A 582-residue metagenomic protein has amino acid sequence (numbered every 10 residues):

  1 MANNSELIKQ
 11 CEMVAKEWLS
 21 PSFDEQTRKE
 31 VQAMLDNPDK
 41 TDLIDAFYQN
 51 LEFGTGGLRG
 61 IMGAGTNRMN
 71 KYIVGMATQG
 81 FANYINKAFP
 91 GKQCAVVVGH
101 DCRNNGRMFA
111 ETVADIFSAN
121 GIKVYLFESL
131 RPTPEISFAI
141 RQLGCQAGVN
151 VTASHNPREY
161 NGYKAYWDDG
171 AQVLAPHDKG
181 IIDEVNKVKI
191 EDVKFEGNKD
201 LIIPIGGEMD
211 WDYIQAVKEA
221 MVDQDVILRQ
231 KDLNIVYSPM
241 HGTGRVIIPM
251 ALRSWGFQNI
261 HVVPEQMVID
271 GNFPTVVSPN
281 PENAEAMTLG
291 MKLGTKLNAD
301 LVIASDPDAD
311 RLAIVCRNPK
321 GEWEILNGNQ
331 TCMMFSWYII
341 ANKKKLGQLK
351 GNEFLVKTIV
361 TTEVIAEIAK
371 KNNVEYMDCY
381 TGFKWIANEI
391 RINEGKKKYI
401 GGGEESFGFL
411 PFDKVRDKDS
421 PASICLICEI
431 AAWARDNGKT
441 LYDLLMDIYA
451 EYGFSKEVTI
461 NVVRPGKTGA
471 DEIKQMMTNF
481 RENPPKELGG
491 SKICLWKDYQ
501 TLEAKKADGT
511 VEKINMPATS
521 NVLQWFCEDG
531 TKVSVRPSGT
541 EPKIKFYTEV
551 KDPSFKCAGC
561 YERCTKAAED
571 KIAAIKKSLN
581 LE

Functional and structural regions predicted by a protein language model:
A2, E6-V113, I202-I235, T243: An N-terminal, well-structured beta->alpha segment
W18-S22, Q26, D42-L51, N161-T288 (+1 more regions): Gly/Ser/Thr-enriched, mixed-charge loops and adjacent short helices that form phosphate/oxyanion-binding elements
F47-N67, A153-N156, I235, P239-A251 (+4 more regions): Conserved phosphate/anionic-ligand binding catalytic regions in large, soluble enzymes, centered on
V97-Y160, Q258-I314: N-terminal small/polar loop signature for handling phosphorylated ligands or for N-terminal nucleophile
R107-T112, S137-R141, E159-A165, K194 (+9 more regions): Short acidic, glycine/serine/threonine-rich loops at helix termini
Y166-K194, N329-N352, K357-E367, S420: Glycine-rich phosphate-binding loop plus the immediately following alpha-helix
T295, A299-L301, E322-E324, N342-R536 (+3 more regions): Phosphate-binding and adjacent anionic-ligand microenvironments
